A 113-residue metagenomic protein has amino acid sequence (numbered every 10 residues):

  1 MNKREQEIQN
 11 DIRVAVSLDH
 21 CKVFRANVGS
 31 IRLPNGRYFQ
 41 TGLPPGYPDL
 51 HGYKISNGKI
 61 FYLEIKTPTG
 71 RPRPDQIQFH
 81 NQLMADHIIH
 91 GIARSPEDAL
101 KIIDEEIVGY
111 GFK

Functional and structural regions predicted by a protein language model:
M1-K113: Catalytic phosphate/metal-binding cores of nucleic-acid and nucleotide-processing enzymes, i.e., regions that mediate
